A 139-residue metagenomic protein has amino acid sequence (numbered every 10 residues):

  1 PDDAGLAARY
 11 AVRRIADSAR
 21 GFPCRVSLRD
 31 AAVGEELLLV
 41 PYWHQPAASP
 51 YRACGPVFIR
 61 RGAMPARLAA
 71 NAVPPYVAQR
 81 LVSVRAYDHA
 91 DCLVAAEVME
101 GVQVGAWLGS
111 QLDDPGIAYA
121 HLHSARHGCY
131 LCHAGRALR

Functional and structural regions predicted by a protein language model:
P1-A72: N-terminal, charged amphipathic alpha-helical interaction modules
F22, V77, D113-P115: Short solvent-exposed loop/turn micro-motifs enriched in small/polar/acidic residues
C54, P75, R136-R139: Short, solvent-exposed amphipathic alpha-helical segments in soluble enzyme and RNA/protein-processing domains
V57-A95: An N-terminal amphipathic alpha-helical segment
S83-Y119, H123, R136-L138: Short, hydrophobic/π-rich interface segment
S124-C129: Short Gly/Ser/Thr- and Asp/Glu-enriched loop/turn motifs at secondary-structure junctions
